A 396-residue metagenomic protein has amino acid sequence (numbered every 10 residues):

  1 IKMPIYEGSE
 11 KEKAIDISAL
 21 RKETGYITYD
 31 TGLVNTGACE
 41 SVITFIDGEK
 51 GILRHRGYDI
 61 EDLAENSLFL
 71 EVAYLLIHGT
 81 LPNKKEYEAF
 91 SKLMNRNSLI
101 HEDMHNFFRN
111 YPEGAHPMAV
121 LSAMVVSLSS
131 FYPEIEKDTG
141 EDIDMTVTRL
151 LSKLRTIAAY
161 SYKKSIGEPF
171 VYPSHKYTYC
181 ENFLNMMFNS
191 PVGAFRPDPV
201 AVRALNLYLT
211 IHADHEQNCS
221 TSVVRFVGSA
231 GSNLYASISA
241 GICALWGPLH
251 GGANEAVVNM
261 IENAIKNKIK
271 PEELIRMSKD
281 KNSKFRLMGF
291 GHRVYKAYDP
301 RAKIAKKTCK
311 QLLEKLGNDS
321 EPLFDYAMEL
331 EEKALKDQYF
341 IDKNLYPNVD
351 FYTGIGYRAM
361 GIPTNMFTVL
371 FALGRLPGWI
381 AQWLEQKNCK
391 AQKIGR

Functional and structural regions predicted by a protein language model:
I1-R396: Non-transmembrane, aqueous-exposed alpha-helical and coiled segments at domain scale
